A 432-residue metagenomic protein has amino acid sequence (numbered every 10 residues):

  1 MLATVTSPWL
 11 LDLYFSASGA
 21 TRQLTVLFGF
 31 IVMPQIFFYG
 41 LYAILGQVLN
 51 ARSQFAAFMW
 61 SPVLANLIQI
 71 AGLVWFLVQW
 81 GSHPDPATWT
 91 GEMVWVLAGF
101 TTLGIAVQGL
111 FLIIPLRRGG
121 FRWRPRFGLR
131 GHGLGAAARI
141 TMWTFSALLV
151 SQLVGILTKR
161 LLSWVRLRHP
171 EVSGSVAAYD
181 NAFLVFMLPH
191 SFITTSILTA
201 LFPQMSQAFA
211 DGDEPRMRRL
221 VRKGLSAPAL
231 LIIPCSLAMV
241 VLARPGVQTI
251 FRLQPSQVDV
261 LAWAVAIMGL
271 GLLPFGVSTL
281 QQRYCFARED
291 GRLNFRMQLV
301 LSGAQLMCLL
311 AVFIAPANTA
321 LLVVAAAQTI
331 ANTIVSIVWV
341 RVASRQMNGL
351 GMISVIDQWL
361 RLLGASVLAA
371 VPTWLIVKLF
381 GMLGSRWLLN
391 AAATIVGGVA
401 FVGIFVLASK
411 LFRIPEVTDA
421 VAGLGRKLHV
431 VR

Functional and structural regions predicted by a protein language model:
M1-R432: Membrane-embedded alpha-helical bundles of multi-pass transporters/translocases, especially carrier/permease families
